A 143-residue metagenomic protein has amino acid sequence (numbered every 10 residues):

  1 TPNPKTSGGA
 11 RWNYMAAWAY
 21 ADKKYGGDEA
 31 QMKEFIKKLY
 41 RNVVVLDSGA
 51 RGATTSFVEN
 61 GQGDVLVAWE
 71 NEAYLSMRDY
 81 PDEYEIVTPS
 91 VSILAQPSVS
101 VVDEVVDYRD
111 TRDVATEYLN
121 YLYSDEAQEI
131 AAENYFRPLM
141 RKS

Functional and structural regions predicted by a protein language model:
T1-A19: A conserved helix-loop-strand patch within extracytoplasmic ligand-binding domains of the periplasmic binding
T1-K5, Y40-V44, E104-Y108: Second-shell loop/turn segments in exported
P4-G9, N71-Y74, S92-L94, V105-D107: Solvent-exposed loop/turn segments at secondary-structure junctions within structured extracellular/periplasmic domains
T6, A19-G27, V105-A115: Short helix-loop capping/hinge motifs at secondary-structure junctions, enriched in acidic/polar residues
M15, A19, K37, T55 (+4 more regions): Solvent-exposed, polar/charged alpha-helical surfaces in well-ordered, non-transmembrane soluble domains, broadly
A19-P89: Ligand-binding pocket segment of bilobal, Venus flytrap-like solute-binding proteins
A95-V99: Small-molecule pocket liners
E104-S143: Extracellular/periplasmic juxtamembrane helices and adjacent flexible linkers that interface with membrane partners
